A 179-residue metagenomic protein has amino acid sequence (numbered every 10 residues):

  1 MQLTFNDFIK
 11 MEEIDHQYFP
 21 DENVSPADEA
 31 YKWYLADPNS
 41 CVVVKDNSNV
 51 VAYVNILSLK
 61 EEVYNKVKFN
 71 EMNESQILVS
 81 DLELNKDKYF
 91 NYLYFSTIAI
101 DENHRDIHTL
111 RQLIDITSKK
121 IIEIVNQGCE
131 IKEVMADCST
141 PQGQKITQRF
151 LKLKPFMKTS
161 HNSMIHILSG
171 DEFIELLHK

Functional and structural regions predicted by a protein language model:
M1-D28, A36-S58: Short amphipathic alpha-helix that is part of the acyltransferase structural core
M1-L3, I98, E102, I122-K179: Terminal substrate-recognition subdomain of acyl/acetyltransferases
K10-I14, E29, Q112, I116 (+1 more regions): Alpha-helical elements of Rossmann-like donor-binding domains used by nucleotide-donor carbohydrate transfer enzymes
E29-K32, S40, D81-L84: Catalytic micro-motifs at enzyme active sites that drive phosphoryl/nucleotidyl and oxygen chemistry
N39, F90, Q127-I131: Short, high-confidence coil segments that cap the C-terminus of an alpha-helix and link into the following beta-strand
S40-V42, N91, H161-I167: Short beta-strand micro-motifs in enzyme catalytic cores
N55-T97: Conserved acyl-donor/pantetheine-binding loop and adjacent beta-alpha core of acyl/acetyltransferases and related
T97-I100, R105-E123: Conserved acetyl-CoA-binding loop-helix of GNAT-fold acetyltransferases
